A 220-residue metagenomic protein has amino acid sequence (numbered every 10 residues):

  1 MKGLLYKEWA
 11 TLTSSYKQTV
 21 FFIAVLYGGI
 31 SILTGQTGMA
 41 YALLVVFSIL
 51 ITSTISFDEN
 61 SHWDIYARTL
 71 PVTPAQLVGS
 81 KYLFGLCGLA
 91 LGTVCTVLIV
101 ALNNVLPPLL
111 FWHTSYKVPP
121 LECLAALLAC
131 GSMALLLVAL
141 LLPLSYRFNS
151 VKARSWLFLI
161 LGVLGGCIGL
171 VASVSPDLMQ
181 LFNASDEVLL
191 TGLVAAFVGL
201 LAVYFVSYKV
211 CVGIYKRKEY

Functional and structural regions predicted by a protein language model:
M1-D64, S80-Y220: Hydrophobic alpha-helical transmembrane segments of membrane proteins
T69-P74: Short helix-to-coil transition segments within interhelical loops that connect adjacent transmembrane helices
Q76-V78: Alpha-helix N-cap/helix-start motif at helix boundaries, enriched for small hydrophobics
